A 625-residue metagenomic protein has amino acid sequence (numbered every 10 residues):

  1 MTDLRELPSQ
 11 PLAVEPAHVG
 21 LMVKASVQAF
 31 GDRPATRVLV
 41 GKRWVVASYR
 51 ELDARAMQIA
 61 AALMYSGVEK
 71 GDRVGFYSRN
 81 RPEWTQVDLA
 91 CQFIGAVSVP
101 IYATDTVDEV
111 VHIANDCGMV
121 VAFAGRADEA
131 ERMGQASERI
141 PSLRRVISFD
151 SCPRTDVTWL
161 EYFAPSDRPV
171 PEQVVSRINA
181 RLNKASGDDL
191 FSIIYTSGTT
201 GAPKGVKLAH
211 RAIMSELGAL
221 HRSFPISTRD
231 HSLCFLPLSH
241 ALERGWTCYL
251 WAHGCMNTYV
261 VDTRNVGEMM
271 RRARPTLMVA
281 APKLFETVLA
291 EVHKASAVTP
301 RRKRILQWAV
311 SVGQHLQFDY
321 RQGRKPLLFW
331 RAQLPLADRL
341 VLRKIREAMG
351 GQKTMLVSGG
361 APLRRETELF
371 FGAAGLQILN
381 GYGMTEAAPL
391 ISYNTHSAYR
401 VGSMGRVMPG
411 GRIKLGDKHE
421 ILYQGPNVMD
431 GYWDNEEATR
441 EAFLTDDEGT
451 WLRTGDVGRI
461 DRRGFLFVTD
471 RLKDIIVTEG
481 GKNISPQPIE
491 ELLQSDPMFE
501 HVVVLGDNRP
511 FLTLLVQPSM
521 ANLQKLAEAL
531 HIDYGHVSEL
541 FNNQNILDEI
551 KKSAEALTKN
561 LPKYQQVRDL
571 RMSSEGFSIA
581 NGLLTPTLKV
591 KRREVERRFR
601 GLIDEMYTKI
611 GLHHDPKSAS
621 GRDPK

Functional and structural regions predicted by a protein language model:
M22-V23, Y65-S66, L89, F93-S166 (+1 more regions): Structural core segment of the AMP-binding/adenylate-forming
G31-P34, S148, D167-Y195, A202 (+1 more regions): Conserved pre-ATP/AMP-binding loop-to-beta segment of ANL
A35-L89, T106-V111, D167, H210: Conserved AMP-binding/adenylate-forming core of the ANL superfamily
V46-R50, N183-K184, F191-L217: Conserved AMP-binding A3 loop
D53-Q58, G187, V206-S227, R343: Conserved structural elements of the adenylate-forming
P165, T276-V279, E291-Y399, R412 (+1 more regions): Gly/Ser/Thr-rich phosphate-binding loop
M214-H231, L238-R339, Q352: Conserved AMP-binding/adenylation subdomain of ANL enzymes
V407-G410, K414-T478, S620: Conserved ATP-binding/catalytic segment of the ANL
